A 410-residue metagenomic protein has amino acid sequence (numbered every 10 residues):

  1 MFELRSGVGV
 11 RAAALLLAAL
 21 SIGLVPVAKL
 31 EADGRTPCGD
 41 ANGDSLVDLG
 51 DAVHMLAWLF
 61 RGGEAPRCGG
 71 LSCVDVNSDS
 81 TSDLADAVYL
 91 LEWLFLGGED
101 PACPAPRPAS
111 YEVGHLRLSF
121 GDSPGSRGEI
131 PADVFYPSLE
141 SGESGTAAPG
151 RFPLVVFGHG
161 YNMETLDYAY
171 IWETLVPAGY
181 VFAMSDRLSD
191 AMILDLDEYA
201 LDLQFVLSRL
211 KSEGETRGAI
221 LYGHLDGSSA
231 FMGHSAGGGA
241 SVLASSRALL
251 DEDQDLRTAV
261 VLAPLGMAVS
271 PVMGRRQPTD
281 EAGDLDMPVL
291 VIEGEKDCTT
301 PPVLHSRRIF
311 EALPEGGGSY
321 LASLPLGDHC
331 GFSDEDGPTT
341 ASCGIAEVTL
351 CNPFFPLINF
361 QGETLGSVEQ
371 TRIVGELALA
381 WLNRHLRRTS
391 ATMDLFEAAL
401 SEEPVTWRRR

Functional and structural regions predicted by a protein language model:
M1-V10: N-terminal secretory signal peptides that target proteins for export/translocation
G9-R107: Cellulosome-associated attachment modules in secreted, modular CAZymes
R107-V156, V181: Short conserved active-site loop signatures built around small residues
S141-F152, F157-L194, C298-P302: Short substrate-entry loop that stabilizes the transition state in hydrolases
G142-R151, D195-G239, R247: Gly/Ser-rich "nucleophile elbow"/oxyanion-hole loop immediately N-terminal to the catalytic nucleophile in hydrolases
G160, S235-A236, A263: Catalytic nucleophile serine of serine hydrolases, specifically the conserved "nucleophile elbow" pentapeptide
D251-F332: The feature captures the conserved acid-bearing segment of alpha/beta-hydrolase catalytic domains
L326-H329, D334-R410: Alpha/beta-hydrolase-fold serine-hydrolase catalytic core, especially in secreted/extracellular enzymes
